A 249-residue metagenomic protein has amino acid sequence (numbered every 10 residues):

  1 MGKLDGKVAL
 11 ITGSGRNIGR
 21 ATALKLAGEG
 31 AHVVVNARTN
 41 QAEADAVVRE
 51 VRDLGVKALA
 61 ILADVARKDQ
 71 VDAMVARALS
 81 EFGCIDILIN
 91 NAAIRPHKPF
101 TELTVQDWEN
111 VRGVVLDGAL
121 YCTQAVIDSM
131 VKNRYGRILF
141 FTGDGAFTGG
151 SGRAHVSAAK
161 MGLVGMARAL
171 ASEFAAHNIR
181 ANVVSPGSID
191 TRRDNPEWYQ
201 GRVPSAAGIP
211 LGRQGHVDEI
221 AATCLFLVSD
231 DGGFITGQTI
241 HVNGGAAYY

Functional and structural regions predicted by a protein language model:
V8, G15-N17: Conserved glycine-rich cofactor-binding loop
A31-A46: Conserved glycine-rich Rossmann-like NAD(P)H-binding loop of the short-chain dehydrogenase/reductase
D45, A176, V183-I209, Q214 (+1 more regions): A glycine/serine/threonine-rich, flexible loop-to-helix segment that serves as the NAD(P) cofactor-binding "lid"
D72, A93-E109, K132, G152-H155 (+1 more regions): Conserved mid-core segment of classical short-chain dehydrogenase/reductases
I94, T101-Y121, Y135, L139 (+3 more regions): Catalytic Tyr-X3-Lys loop
T123, A159, A167: Active-site helix of classical SDR
D128, S172-A176, G233: Alpha-helical segment proximal to the catalytic Tyr-Lys
T148, P204-G208, R213, L225 (+1 more regions): Short C-terminal tail/terminal secondary-structure segment of NAD(P)H-dependent dehydrogenase/reductase domains
